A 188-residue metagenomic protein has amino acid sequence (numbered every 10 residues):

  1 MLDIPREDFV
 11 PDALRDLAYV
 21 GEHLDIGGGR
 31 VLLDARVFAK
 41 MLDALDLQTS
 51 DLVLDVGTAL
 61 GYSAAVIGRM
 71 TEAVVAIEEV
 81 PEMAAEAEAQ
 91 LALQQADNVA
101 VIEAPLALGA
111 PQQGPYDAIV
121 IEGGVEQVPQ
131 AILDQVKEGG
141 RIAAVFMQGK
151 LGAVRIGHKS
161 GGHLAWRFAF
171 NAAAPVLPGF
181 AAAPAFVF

Functional and structural regions predicted by a protein language model:
L2-V56, Y62-V66, M70, M83-D97 (+1 more regions): Class I SAM-dependent transferase core
D46-A165: Conserved nucleotide-cofactor-binding alpha/beta core module
